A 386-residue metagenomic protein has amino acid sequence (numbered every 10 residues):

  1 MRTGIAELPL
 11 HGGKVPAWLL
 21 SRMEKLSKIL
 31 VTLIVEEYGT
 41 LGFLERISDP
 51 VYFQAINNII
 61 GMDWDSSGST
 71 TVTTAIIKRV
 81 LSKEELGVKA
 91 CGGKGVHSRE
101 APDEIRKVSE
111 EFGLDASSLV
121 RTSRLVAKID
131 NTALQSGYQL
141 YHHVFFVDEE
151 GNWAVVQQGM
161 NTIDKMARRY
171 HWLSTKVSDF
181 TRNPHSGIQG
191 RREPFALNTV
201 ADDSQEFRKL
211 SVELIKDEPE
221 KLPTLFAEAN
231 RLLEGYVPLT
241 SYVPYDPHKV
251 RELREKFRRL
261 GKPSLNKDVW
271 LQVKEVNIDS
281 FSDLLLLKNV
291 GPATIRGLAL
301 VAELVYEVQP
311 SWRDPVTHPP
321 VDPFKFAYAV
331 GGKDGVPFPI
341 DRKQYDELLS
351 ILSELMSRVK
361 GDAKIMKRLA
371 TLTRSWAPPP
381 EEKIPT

Functional and structural regions predicted by a protein language model:
M1-L253, R358, T386: Structure-specific DNA junction-binding interface
T3, G13, Y38, I351 (+1 more regions): Long, compositionally biased intrinsically disordered regions
V31-E36, N277-I278, K325-G332: Short acidic (Asp/Glu) and glycine-rich catalytic loops that position anionic groups and cofactors
G68-T73, R313-P315, K364-L369: Short coil/turn segments at secondary-structure boundaries
T122-I129, L265-D268, N277-I278: Short linear interaction motifs
R258-L265, S280-L300: Helix-hairpin-helix
Q272-K274: Long, positively charged binding patches that form subdomain-scale interaction surfaces for polyanionic ligands
P292, R296-I365: Phosphate-backbone recognition surface of nucleic-acid-processing proteins
